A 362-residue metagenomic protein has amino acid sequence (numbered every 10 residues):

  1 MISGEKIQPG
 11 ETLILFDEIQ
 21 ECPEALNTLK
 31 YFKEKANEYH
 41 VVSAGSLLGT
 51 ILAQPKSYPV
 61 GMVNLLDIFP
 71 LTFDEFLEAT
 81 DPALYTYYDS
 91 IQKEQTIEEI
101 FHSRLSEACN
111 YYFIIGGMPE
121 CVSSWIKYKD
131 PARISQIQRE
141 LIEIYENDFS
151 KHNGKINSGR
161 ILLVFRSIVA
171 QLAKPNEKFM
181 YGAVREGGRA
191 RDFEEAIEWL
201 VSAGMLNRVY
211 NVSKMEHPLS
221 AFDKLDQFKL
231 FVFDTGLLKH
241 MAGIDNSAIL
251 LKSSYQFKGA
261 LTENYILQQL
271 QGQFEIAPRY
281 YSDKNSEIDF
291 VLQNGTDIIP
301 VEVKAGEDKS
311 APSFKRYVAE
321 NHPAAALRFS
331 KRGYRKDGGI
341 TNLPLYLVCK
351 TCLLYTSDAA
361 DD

Functional and structural regions predicted by a protein language model:
M1-P9: Short glycine-rich substrate-engagement loop in P-loop NTPases that contacts/grips substrate
Q8-C22: Conserved P-loop NTPase "ATPase switch" module shared by AAA+ and STAND
H40-S46: Structural recognition of the conserved hydrophobic beta-strand(s) that form the central parallel beta-sheet of P-loop
L52-A170: Interdomain motor-coupling "hinge/lid" segment immediately C-terminal to the ATP-binding subdomain of NTP-driven enzymes
K127-I288: Accessory nucleic acid-recognition modules appended to NTPase machines
L270, I288-E307: Conserved catalytic cores of phosphodiester-cleaving nucleases, focusing on short active-site segments
A305-L343: Catalytic cores of nucleic-acid endonucleases
Y355-A360: Conserved small/polar residues in nucleotide/adenosyl-binding loops
